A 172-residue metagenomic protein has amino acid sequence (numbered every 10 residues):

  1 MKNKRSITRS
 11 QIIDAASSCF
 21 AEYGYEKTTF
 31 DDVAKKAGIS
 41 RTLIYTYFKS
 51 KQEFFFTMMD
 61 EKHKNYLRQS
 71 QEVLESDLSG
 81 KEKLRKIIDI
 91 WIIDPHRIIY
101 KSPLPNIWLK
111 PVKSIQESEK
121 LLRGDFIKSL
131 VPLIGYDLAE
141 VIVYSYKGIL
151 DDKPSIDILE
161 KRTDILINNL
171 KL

Functional and structural regions predicted by a protein language model:
M1-Y23, T28-I39, E53: Basic, helix-initiating cap at the start of DNA-binding domains
E22-Y25, T46, E75: Helix-turn-helix/winged-helix DNA-binding modules
A37-F48: Short hydrophobic/aromatic patch on the recognition helix
Q52-F54, L104: A secondary-structure capping/hinge motif
M58-L84: Amphipathic alpha-helical linker/stalk segments
E82-E117: Amphipathic alpha-helical segments used for helix-helix packing
I93-K101, K110, V131-K161, N168-L172: Amphipathic C-terminal alpha-helical segment
P111-D137: Amphipathic alpha-helical packing segments from all-alpha helical-bundle domains
